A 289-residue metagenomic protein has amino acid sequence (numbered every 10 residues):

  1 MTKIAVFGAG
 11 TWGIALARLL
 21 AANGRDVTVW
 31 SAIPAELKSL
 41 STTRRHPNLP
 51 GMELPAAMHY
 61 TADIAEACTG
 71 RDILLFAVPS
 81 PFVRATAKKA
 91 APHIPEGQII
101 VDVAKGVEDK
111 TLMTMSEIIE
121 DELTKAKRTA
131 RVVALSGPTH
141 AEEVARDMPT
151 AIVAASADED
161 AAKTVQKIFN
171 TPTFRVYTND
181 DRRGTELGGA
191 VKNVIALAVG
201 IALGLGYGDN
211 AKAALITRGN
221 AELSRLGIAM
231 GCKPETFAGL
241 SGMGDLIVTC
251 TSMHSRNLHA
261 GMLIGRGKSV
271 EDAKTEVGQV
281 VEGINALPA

Functional and structural regions predicted by a protein language model:
M1-E53, H59-A62, K89: NAD(P)+-binding Rossmann beta1-loop-alpha1 motif at the extreme N-terminus of oxidoreductases
V6, V29, I100-D102, A134 (+1 more regions): Structural beta-sheet core signal
G10, I14, W30, P34 (+15 more regions): Electropositive phosphate-/nucleotide-binding environments in soluble metabolic enzymes
L54, Y60-P149, V165: Rossmann-like NAD(P)(H) cofactor-binding subdomain of soluble oxidoreductases
F82, H93, I118, L123-R131 (+3 more regions): Internal alpha-helical scaffold of NAD(P)-dependent oxidoreductase catalytic cores
V199-L203, I228-A238, G242-A289: NAD(P)-dependent Rossmann-like dehydrogenase/reductase catalytic/cofactor-binding core
